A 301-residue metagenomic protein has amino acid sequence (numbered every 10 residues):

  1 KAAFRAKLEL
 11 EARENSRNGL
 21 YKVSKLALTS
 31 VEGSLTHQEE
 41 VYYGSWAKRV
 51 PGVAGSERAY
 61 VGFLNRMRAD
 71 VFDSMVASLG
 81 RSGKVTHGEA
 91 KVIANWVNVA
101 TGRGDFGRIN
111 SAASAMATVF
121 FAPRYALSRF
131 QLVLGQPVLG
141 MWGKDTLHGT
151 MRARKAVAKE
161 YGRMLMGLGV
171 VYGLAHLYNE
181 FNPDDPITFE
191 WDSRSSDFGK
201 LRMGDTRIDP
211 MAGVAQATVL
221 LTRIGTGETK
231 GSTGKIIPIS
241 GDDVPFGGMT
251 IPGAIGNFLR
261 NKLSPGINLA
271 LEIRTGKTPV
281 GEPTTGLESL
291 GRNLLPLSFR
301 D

Functional and structural regions predicted by a protein language model:
K1-D301: Amphipathic interfacial helices
